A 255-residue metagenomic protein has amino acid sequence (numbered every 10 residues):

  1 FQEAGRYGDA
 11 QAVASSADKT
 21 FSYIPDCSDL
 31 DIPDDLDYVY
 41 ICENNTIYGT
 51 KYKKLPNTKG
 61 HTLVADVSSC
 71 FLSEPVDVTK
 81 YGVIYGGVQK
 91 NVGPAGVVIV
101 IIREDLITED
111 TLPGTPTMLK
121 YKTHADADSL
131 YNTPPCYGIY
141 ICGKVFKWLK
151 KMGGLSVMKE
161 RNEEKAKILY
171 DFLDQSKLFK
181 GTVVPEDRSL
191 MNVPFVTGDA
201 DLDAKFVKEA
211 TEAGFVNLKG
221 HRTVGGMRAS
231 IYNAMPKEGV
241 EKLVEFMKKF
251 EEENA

Functional and structural regions predicted by a protein language model:
F1-G8: Substrate-binding/gating loop at the entrance of the active-site cleft, primarily in PLP-dependent aminotransferase-like
A4, S15-F71: Active-site phosphate-binding strand-loop segment of PLP-dependent enzymes
V64, V78-Q89, V98: Conserved active-site segment immediately N-terminal to the catalytic lysine that forms the internal aldimine
V88-Y170, V184, E253-A255: Active-site C-terminal subdomain of aminotransferase-like
L178-T182, G214-G220: A short linear hydrophobic-aromatic micro-motif
F179-A210: Conserved PLP-binding catalytic core of the aspartate aminotransferase-like
E212, H221-A255: PLP-dependent enzyme catalytic core of the Aspartate aminotransferase-like
